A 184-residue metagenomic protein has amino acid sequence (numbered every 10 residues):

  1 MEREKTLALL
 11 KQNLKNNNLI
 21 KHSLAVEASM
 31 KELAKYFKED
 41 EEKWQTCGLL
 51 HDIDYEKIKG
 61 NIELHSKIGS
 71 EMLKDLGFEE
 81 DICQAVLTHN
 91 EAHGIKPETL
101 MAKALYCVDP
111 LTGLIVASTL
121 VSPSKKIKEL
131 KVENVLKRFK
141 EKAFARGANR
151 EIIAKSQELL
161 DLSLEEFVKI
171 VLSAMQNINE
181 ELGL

Functional and structural regions predicted by a protein language model:
M1, K5, K21-A25, L64 (+6 more regions): Conserved active-site and cofactor/substrate-binding residues in soluble primary-metabolism enzymes
M1-N61: Acidic/His-rich, divalent-metal-binding segments that scaffold phosphate/diphosphate chemistry
E2-N17, A28, I95, L105 (+3 more regions): Metal-centered catalytic cores of metalloenzymes
L7, K11, L24-E27, K31 (+6 more regions): Predominant activation on well-ordered alpha-helical scaffold segments within soluble catalytic domains
N13-N18, N61, N90, N134 (+2 more regions): Detector for Asparagine
L14, M30, A34-F37, L76 (+5 more regions): Structural signal for hydrophobic packing residues in well-ordered secondary-structure cores of soluble enzyme domains
F37-K142, A154: Divalent metal-dependent catalytic cores for phosphoryl transfer on phosphate-bearing substrates
I127, V132-N134, K140-L184: C-terminal binding/interaction regions
